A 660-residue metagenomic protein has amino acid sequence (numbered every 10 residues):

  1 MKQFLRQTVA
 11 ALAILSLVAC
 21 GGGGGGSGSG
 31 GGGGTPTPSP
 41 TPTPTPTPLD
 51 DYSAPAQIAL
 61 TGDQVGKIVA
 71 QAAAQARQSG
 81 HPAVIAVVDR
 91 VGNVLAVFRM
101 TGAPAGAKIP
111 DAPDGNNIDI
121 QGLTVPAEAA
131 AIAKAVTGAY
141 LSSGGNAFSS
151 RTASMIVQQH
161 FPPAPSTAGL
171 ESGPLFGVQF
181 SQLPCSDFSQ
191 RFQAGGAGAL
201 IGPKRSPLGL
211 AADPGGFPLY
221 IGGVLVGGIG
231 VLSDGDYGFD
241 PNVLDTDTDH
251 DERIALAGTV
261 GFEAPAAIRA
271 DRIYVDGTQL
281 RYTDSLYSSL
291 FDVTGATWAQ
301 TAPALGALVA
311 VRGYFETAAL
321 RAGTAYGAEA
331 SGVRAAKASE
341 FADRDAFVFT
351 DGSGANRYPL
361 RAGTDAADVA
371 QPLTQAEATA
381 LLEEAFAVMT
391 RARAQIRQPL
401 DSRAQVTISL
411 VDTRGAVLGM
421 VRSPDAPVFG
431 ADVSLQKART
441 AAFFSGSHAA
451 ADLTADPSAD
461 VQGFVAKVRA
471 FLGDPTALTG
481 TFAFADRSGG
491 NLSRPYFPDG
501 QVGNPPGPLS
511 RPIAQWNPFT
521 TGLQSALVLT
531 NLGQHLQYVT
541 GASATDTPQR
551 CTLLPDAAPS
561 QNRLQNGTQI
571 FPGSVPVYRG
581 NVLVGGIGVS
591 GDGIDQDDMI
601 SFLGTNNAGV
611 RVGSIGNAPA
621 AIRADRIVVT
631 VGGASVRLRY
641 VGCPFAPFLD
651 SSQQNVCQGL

Functional and structural regions predicted by a protein language model:
M1-V9: Bacterial N-terminal signal peptides that target proteins for export
S16-A19: C-terminal motif of bacterial Sec signal peptides marking the signal peptidase cleavage site
G21-G26: Bacterial signal peptide processing site
G30-G31: Non-catalytic, C-terminal membrane-associated alpha-helical segments of glycosyltransferases
P36, P42-L660: Flexible, solvent-exposed loop/hinge segments and secondary-structure transition points
